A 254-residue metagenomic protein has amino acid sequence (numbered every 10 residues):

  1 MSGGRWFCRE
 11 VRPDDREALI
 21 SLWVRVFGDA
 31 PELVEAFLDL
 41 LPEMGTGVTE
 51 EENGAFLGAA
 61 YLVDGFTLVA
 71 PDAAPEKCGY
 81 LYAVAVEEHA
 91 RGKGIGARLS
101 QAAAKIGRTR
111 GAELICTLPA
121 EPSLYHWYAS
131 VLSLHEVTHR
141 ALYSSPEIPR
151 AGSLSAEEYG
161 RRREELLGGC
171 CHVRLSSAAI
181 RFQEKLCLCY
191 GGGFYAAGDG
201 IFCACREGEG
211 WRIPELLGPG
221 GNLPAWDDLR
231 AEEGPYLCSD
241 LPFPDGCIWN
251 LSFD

Functional and structural regions predicted by a protein language model:
M1-D14, S145-E157: Conserved N-terminal entry element of GNAT/NAT acetyltransferase domains
R16, I20-P71, C170-F194: Active-site rim helix/loop that mediates acceptor-substrate recognition in acyltransferases
T49, A55-G65, C78-A85, C116 (+2 more regions): Conserved beta-strand in the GNAT
A83-V86, G92-G107, G220-R230: Conserved acetyl-CoA-binding loop-helix of GNAT-fold acetyltransferases
S100, G107-A120, R230-S239: Conserved GNAT acetyl-CoA-binding A-motif
T109-L114, A120-H139, L241-P244: Conserved active-site alpha-helix within GNAT-family acetyltransferase domains
L134-E215: Amide-forming acyltransferase catalytic core, primarily the GNAT-like/NAT-type and related acyltransferase folds
G234-D254: C-terminal functional modules
